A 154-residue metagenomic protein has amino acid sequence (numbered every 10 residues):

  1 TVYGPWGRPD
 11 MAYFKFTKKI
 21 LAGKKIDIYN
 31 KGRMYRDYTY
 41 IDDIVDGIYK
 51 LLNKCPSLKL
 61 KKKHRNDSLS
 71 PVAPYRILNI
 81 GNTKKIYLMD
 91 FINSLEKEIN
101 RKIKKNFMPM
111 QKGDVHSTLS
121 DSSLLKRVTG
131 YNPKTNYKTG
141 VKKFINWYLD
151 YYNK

Functional and structural regions predicted by a protein language model:
T1-A12, M34-Y35: Flexible, glycine-rich beta-alpha linker
T17-K154: C-terminal substrate-binding subdomain of Rossmann-fold SDR/epimerase-dehydratase oxidoreductases
